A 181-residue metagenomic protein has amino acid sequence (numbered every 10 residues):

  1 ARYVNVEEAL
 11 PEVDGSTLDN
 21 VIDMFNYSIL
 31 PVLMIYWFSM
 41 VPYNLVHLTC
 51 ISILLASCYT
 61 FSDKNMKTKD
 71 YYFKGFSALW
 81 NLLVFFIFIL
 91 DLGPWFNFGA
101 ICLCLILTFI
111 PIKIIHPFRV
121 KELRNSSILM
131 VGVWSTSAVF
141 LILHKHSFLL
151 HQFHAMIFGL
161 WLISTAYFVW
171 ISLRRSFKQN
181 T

Functional and structural regions predicted by a protein language model:
R2-E7, S39-P42, N65-T68, H116 (+2 more regions): Transmembrane helix-loop junctions in multipass membrane proteins, especially transporters and channels
R2-Y3, S52-S57, I142-F148, Q152: Short, motif-level signal for alpha-helix interfacial/capping segments enriched in acidic residues and aromatics/proline
Y3-T60: Multi-pass membrane catalytic core of lipid/isoprenoid biosynthesis enzymes
S28, V32, M66-K69, V84 (+1 more regions): Hydrophobic alpha-helical membrane-insertion segments
I53, N65-T68, I101-C104: Short, functionally important structural connectors and interaction interfaces within domains
A56-C58, S62-A78: Membrane-anchoring/interfacial helices and their immediately flanking loops in integral membrane proteins
F73-T181: C-terminal membrane-associated helical module and adjoining short loops/tails
